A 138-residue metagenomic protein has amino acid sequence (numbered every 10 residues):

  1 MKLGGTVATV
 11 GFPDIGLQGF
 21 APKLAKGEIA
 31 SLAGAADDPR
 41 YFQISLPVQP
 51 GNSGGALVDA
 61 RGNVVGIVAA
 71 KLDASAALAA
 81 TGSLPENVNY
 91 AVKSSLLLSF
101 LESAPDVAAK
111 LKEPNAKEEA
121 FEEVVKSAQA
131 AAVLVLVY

Functional and structural regions predicted by a protein language model:
M1-L3, K26-A30, V48-Q49, R61-V64 (+2 more regions): Short, low-complexity, polar/charged sequence segments that are solvent-exposed and flexible
M1-R40, Q49-N52, V68-A79: Flexible, gly/ser-rich surface segments that form the specificity/activation loops bordering the active-site cleft
G4, T9, I29, I44 (+5 more regions): Terminal peptide-recognition signature
D14, Y41-D59, N87-N89: Gly/Ser-rich catalytic serine loop of serine hydrolases
L17, A21, V48-Q49, V88-V92 (+1 more regions): Extracytoplasmic/periplasmic, Sec-exported soluble proteins
K26, P39-Y41, G62, A130-A132: Structural motif
N63-L134: C-terminal subregion of chymotrypsin/trypsin-like serine protease catalytic domains
